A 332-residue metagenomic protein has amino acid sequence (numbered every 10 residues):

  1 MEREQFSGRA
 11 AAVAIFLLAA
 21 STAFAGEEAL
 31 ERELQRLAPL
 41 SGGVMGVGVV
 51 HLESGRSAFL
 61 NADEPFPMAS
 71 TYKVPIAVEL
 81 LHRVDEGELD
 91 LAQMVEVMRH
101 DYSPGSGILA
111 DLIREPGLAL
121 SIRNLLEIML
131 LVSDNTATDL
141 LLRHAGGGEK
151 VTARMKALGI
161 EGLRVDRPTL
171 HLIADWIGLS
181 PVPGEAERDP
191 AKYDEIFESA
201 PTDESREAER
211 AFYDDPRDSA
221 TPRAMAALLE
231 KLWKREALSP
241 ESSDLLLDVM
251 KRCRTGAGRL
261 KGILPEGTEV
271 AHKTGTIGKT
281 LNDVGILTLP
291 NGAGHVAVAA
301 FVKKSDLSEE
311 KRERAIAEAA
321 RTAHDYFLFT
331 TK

Functional and structural regions predicted by a protein language model:
E2-A12: Bacterial N-terminal signal peptides that target proteins for export
A11-S21: Bacterial N-terminal signal peptides
G26-I177: Active-site-adjacent loops and short helices of periplasmic peptidoglycan-processing enzymes
E27-Q35, G148, R210, D214-K332: Structured C-terminal helix/loop/strand segments within mature extracytoplasmic catalytic/sensor domains
R56-S57, L112-R114, E207-R210, A300-V302: A short small-residue
P67, L163-E241: Active-site-proximal helix/loop microenvironment of the serine DD-peptidase/beta-lactamase transpeptidase fold
